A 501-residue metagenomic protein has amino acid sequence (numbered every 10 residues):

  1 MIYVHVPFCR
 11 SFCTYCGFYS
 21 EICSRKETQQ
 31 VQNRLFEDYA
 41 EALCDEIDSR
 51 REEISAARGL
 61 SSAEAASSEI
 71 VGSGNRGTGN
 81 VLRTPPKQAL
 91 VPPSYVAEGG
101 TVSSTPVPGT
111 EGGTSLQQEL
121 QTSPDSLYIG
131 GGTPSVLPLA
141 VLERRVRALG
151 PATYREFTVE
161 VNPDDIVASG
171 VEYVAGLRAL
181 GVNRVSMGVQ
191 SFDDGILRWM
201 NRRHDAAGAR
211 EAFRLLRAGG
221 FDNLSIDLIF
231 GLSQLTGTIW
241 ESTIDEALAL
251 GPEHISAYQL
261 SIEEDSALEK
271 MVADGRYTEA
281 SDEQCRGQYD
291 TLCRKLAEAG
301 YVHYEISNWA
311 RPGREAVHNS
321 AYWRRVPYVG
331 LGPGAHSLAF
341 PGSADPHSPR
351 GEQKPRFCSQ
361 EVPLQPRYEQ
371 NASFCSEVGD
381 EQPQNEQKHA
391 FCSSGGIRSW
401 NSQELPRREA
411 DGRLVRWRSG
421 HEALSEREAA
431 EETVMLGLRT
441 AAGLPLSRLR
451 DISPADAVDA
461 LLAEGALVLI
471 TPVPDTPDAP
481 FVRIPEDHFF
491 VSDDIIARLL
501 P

Functional and structural regions predicted by a protein language model:
M1, S20-I54, E119-S359, L364-F374 (+1 more regions): C-terminal scaffold of the Radical SAM
F8-S20: Local cysteine-cluster metal-coordination motifs and their immediate loop/turn environment, predominantly Fe-S cluster
S55-Q118, A344-S394: Intrinsic disorder/low-complexity segments
D451-E464: Short amphipathic alpha-helical interaction segments
A463-D475: A short, conserved structural fragment
D478-P485: Minor-groove-contacting beta-hairpin "wing" of winged helix-turn-helix DNA-binding domains
D487-P501: Short, amphipathic alpha-helical interaction segments positioned at domain boundaries
